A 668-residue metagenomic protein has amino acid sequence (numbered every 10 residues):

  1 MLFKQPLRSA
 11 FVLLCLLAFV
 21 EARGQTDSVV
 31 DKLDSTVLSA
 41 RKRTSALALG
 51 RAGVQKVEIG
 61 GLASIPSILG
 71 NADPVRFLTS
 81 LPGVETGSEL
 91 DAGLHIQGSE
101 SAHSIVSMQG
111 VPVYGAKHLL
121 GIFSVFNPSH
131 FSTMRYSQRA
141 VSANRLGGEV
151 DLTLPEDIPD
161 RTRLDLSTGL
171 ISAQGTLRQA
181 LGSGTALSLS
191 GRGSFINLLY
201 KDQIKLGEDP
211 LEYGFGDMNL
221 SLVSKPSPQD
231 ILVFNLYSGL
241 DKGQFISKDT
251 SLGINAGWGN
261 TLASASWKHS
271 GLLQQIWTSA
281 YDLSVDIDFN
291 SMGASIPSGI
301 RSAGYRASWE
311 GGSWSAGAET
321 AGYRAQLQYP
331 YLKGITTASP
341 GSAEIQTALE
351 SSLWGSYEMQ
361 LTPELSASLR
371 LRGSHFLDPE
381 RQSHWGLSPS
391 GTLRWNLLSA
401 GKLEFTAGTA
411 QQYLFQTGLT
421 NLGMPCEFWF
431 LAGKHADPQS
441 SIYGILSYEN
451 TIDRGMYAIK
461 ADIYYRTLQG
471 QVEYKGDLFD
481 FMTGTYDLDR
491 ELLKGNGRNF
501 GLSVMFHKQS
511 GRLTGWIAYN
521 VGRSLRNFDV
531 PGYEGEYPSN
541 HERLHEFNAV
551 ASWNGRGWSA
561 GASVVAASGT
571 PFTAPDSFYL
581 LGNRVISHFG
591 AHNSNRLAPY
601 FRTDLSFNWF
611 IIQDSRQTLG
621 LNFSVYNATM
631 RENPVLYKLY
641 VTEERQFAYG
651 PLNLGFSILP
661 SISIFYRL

Functional and structural regions predicted by a protein language model:
L49-F126, S132-A140, P155: Periplasmic N-terminal accessory/gating domains of Gram-negative outer-membrane beta-barrel systems
G169-G193, G207-K242, N255-Q275, A307 (+2 more regions): Transmembrane beta-barrel wall of Gram-negative outer-membrane proteins
I196, L211, I231-G304, T337-Q346 (+1 more regions): Flexible loop and strand-edge segments within Gram-negative outer membrane beta-barrel domains
S302-S308, S342-W354, R454-A518, E546 (+1 more regions): Outer membrane beta-barrel strand-and-loop segments of large Gram-negative receptors, especially TonB-dependent
S315-A321, S342-L468, A518-N520, E546 (+1 more regions): Structural signature of Gram-negative outer-membrane beta-barrels, strongest in the C-terminal barrel of TonB-dependent
Y331-K333, W395, S399-G444, Y465-D489 (+2 more regions): Surface-exposed extracellular loop regions of Gram-negative outer-membrane beta-barrel proteins, predominantly
P363, Y465-T467, R490-D576: Gram-negative outer-membrane beta-barrel transporters
A566-G582, R602, W609-L668: C-terminal beta-signal and adjacent terminal beta-strands/loops of Gram-negative outer-membrane beta-barrel proteins
